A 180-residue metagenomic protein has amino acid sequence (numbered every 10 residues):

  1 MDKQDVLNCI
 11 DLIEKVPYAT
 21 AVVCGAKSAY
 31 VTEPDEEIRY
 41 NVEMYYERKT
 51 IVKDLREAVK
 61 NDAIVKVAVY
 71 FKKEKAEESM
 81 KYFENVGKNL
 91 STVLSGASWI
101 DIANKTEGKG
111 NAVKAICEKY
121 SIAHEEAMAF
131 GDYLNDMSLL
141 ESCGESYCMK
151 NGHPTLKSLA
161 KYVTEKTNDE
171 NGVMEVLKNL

Functional and structural regions predicted by a protein language model:
M1, F71, E165: Catalytic cores of large soluble enzymes that bind and process phosphate-bearing ligands
M1-L7: Glycine/small-residue-rich loop that forms an oxyanion/phosphate-binding "nest" at active or ligand-binding sites
Q4, K60-N61, K178: Intrinsic-disorder/low-complexity regions
N8, L12-F130, D136-M137: Conserved acidic, metal-coordinating active-site core of Asp-based, Mg2+-dependent phosphoryl-transfer enzymes
D101-L180: Mg2+-dependent phosphoryl-transfer enzymes with acidic/Ser/Thr/Gly-rich catalytic loops
